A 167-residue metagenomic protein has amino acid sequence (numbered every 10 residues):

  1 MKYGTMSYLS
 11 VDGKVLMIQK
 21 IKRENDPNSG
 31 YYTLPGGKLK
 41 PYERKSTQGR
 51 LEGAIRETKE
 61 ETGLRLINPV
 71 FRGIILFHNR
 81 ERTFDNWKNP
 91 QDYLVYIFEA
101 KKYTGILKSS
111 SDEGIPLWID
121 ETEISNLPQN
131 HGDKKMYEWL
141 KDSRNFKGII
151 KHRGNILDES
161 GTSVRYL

Functional and structural regions predicted by a protein language model:
M1-M17, L39-K40: Conserved N-terminal beta-strand and adjoining loop/helix that marks the start of the Nudix/MutT-like hydrolase domain
K2-G4, D12, N28-S29, D92-L94 (+1 more regions): A structure-centric signal for secondary-structure junctions around beta-strands
V15-R56, R153-L167: Conserved Nudix-box catalytic region and its N-terminal flanking loop in Nudix hydrolases and closely related
L39-I67, F77-K135, W139, T162-L167: Unchanged
G148-I149: Hydrophobic alpha-helical interaction segments
